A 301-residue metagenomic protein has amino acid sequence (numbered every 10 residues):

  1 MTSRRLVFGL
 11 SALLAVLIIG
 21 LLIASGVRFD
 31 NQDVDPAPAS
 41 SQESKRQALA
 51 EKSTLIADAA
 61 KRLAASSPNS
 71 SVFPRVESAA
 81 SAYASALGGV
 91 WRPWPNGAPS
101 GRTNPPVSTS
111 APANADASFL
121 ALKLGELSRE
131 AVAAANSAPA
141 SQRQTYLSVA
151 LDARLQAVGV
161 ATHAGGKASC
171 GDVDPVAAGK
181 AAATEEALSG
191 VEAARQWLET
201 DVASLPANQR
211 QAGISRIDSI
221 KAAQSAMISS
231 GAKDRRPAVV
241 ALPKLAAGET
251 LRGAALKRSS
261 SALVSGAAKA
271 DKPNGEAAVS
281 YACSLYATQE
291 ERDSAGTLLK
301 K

Functional and structural regions predicted by a protein language model:
T2-K301: All-alpha RGS (Regulator of G-protein Signaling) helical domain and cognate RGS-like helical scaffolds
